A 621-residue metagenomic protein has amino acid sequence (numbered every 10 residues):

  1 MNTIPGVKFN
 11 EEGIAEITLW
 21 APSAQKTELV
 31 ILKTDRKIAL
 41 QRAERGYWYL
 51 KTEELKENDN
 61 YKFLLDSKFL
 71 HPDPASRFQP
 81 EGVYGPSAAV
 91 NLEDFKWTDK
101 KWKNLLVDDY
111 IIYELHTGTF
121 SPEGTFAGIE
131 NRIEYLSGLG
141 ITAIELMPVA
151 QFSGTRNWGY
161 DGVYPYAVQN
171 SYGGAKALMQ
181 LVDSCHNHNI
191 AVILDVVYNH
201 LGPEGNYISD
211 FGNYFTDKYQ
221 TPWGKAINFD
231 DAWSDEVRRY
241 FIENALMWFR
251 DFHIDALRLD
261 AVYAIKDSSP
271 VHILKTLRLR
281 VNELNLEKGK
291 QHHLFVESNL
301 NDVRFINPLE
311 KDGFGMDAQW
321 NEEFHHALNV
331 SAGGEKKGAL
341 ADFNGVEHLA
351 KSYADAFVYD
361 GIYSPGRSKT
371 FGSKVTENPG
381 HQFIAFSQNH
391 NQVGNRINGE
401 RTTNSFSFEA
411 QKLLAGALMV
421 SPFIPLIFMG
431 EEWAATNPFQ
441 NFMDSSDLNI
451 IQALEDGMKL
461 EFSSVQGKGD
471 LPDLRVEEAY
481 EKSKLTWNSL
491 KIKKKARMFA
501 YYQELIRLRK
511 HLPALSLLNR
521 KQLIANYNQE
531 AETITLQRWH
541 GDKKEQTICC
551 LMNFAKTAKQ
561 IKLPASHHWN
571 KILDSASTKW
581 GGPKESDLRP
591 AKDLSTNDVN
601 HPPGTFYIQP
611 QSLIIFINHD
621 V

Functional and structural regions predicted by a protein language model:
M1-E16, D35-E114, T119-G124, Y135 (+2 more regions): The feature marks proteins involved in alpha-glucan
I17-W20, T27, F554-H568: Surface-exposed beta-strand/loop patches in extracellular or lumenal glycoproteins
A21, E57-N60, L588-V621: C-terminal beta-strand-rich structural cap/linker in extracellular carbohydrate-active enzymes
L65-K100, H188, N206-P222, G338-R367 (+1 more regions): Core domains of carbohydrate- and sulfate-ester-processing enzymes
V83, R278-S464, H540, C550-A555: Conserved alpha/beta catalytic core and glycan-binding cleft of carbohydrate-active enzymes
K100-V107, H116-H293, R304-F305: Substrate-binding/active-site clefts of carbohydrate-active enzymes
D355-F371, I427-F428, W433-F439, K468-I548: Glycan-recognition and catalytic regions of carbohydrate-active enzymes
V420, L505-P513, K562-L594: C-terminal accessory region downstream of the catalytic core in glycan-modifying enzymes
